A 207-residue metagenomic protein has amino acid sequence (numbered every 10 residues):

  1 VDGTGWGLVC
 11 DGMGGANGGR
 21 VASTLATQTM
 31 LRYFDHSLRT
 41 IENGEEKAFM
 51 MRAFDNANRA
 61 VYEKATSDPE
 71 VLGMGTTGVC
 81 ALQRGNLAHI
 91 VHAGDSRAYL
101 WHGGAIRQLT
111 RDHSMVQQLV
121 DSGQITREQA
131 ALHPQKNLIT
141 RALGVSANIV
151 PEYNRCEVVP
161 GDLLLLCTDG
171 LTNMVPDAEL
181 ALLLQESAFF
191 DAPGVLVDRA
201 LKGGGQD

Functional and structural regions predicted by a protein language model:
V1-D207: PP2C/PPM-type serine/threonine phosphatase catalytic domain
